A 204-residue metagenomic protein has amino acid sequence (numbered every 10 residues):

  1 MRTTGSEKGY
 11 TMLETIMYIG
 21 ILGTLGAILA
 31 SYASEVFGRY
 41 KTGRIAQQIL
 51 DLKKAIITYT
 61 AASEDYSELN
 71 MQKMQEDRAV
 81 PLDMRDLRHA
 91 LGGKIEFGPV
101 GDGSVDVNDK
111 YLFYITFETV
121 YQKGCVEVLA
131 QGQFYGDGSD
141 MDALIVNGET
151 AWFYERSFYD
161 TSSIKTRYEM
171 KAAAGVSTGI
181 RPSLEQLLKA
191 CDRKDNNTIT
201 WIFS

Functional and structural regions predicted by a protein language model:
M1-G9, G38, D51-L52, A62-Q72: N-terminal capping/interface segment
M1-I45: N-terminal single-pass transmembrane signal-anchor helix
L29-V36, I45-S67: N-terminal alpha-helical signal peptides/signal-anchor transmembrane segments
D51, Q72-E76, E185-K189: Polar/charged alpha-helical tracts
Y59-L91: Short, glycine/small-hydrophobic-rich surface segments
H89-S204: Intrinsically disordered, low-complexity regions enriched in Pro/Ser/Thr/Gly and acidic residues
